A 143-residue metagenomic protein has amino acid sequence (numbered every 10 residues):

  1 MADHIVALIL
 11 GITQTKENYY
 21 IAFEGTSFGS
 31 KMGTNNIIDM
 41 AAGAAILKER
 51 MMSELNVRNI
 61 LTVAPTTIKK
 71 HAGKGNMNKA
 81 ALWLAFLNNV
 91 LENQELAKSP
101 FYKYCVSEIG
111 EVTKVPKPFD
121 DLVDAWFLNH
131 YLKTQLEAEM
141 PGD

Functional and structural regions predicted by a protein language model:
M1-D143: Phosphate- and other anionic-substrate recognition elements at nucleic-acid/protein interfaces
